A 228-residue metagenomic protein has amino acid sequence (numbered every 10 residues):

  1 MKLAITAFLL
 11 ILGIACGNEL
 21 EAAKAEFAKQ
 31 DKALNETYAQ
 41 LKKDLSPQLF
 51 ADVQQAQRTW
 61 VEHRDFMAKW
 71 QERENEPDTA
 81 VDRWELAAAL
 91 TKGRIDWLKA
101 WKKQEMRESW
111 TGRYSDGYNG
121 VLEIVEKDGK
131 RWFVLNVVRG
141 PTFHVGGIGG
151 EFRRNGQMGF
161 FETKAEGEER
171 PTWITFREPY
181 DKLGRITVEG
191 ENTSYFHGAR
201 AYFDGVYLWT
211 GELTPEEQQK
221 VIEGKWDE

Functional and structural regions predicted by a protein language model:
L3-G13: Sec-dependent N-terminal signal peptides
C16-E228: N-terminal alpha-helical modules
